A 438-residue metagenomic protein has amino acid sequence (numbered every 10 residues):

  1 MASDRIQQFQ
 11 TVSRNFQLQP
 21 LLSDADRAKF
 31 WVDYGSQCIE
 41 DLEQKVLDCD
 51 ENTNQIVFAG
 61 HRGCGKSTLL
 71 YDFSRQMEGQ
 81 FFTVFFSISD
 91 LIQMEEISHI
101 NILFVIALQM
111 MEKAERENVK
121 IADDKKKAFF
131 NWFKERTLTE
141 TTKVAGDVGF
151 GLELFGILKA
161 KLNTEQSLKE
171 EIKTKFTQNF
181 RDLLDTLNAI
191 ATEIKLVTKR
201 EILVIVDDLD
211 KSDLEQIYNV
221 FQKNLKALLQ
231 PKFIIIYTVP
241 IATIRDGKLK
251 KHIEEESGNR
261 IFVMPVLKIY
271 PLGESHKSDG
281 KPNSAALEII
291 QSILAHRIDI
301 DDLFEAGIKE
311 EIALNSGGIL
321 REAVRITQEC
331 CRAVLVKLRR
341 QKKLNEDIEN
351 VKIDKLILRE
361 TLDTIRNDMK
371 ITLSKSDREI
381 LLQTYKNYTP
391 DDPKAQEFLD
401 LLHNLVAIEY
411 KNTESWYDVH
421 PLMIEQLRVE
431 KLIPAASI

Functional and structural regions predicted by a protein language model:
M1-F82: Walker A/P-loop-proximal flanking segment of P-loop NTPase domains
D4, A306, E329, K343-I438: C-terminal leucine-rich, beta-strand-based interaction scaffolds used for sensing/assembly
Q19-I39, T164-A191, L287-I298, D302: Alpha-helix-centered segments that form part of catalytic cores
N54-I56, G60-K199: P-loop NTPase nucleotide-binding core
L69-Y71, E95-H99, D213-N219, D246-K251 (+1 more regions): A short acidic (Asp/Glu
R181-K309: The catalytic "switch" region of P-loop NTPases
I300-L314, I326, H420: Charge-enriched interaction surfaces
S316-Q328: The conserved phosphate-sensing helix
